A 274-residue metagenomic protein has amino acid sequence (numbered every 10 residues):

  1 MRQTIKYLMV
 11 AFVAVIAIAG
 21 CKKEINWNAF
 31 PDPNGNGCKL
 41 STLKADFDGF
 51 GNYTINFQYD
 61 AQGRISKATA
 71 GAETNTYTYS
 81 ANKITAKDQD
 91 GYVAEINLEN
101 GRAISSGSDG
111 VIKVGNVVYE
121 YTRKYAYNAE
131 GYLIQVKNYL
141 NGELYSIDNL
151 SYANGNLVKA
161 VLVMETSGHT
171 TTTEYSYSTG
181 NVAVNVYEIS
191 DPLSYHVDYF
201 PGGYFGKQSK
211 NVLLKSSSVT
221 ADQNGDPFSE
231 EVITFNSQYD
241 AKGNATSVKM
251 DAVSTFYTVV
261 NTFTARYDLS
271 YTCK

Functional and structural regions predicted by a protein language model:
M1-M9: Bacterial N-terminal signal peptides that target proteins for export
V13-A14: Compositionally biased, proline/threonine/alanine/serine-rich low-complexity intrinsically disordered stretches
A17-G20: C-terminal motif of bacterial Sec signal peptides marking the signal peptidase cleavage site
K23-K274: Buried hydrophobic residues that stabilize the cores of well-folded domains
